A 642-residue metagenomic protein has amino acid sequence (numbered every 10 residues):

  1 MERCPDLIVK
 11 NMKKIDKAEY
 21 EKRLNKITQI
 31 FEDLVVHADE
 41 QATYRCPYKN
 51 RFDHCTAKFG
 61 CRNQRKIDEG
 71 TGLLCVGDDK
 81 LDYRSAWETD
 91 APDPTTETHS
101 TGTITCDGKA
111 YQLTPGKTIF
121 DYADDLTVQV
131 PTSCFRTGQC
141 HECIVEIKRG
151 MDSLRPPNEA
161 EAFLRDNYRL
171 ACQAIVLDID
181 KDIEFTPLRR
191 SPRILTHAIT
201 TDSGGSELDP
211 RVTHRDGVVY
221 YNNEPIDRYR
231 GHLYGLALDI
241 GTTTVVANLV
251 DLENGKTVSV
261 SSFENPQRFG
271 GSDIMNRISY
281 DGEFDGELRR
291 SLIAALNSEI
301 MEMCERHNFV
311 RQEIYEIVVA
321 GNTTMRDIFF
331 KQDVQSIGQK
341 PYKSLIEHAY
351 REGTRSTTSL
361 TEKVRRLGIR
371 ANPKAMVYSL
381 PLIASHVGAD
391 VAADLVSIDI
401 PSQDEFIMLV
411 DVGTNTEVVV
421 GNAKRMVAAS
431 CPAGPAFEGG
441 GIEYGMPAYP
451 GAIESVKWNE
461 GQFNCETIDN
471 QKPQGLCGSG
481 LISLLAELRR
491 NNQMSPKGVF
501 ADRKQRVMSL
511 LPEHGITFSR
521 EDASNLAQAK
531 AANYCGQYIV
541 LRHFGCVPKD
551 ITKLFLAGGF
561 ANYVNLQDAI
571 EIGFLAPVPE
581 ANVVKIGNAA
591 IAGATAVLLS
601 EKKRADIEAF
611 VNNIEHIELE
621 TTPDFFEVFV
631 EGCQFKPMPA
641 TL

Functional and structural regions predicted by a protein language model:
M1-I104, Y111: Cysteine-centered metal-binding/redox modules
P47-N50, H54-N63, Q129-D152, F163-D178: Local cysteine-cluster metal-coordination motifs and their immediate loop/turn environment, predominantly Fe-S cluster
E88-H99, R155-Y234: Fe-S ferredoxin-like electron-transfer domains and their immediately adjacent linker/connector regions across
P187-D202, L208, I369-V391, A596-L642: Acidic, glycine/GT-rich loop-and beta-edge segments that sit at the periphery of enzyme/chaperone cores
A247, G255-D273, Q335-R351, A393-G480 (+1 more regions): Glycine-rich phosphate-binding loop of actin/hexokinase-like ATP-binding domains
P266-R306, G441, A452-K457, A532: N-terminal phosphate-binding loop and adjacent alpha-helix
A295-R306, V391-D394, I398, A527-K549: Phosphate/ATP-binding catalytic cores across multiple sugar-kinase/actin-like superfamilies, primarily ASKHA
N422-K424, C546-F610: Catalytic phosphate/nucleotide-handling subdomain of diverse soluble enzymes
